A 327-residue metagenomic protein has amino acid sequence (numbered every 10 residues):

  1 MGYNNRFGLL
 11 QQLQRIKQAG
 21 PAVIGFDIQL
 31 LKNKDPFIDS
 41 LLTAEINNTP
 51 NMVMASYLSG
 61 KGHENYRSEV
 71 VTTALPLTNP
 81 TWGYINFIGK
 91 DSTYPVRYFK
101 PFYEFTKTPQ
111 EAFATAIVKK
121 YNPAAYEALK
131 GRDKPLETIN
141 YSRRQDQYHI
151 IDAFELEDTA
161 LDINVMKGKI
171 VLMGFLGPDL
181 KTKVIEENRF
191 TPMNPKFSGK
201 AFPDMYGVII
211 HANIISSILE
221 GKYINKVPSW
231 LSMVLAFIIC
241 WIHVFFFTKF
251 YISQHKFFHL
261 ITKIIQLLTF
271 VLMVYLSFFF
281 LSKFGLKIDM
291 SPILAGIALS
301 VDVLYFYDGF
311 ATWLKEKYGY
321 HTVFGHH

Functional and structural regions predicted by a protein language model:
M1-R132, M166-F258, S300: Non-transmembrane functional regions of envelope-associated proteins
E127-I163: Functional beta-strand-loop-alpha-helix junction segments that form "active/interaction loops" within catalytic
S217-H327: Transmembrane alpha-helices and their extracellular/periplasmic helix-loop junctions in integral membrane proteins
